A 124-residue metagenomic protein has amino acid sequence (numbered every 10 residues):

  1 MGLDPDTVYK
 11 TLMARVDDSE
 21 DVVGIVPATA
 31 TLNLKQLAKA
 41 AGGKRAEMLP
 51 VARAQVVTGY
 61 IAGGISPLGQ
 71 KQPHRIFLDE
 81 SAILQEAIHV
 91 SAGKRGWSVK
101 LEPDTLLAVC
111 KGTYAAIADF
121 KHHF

Functional and structural regions predicted by a protein language model:
M1-F124: Extended, low-hydrophobicity, polar/charged segments
